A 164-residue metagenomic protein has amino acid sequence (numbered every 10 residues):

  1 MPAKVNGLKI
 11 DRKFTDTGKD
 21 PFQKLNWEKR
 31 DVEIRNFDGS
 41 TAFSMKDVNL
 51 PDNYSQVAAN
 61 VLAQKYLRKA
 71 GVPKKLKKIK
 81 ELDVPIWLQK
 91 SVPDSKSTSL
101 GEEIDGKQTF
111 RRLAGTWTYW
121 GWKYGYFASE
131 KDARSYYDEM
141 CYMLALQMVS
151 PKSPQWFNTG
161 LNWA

Functional and structural regions predicted by a protein language model:
M1-A164: Extended catalytic cores of very large enzyme megasubunits
